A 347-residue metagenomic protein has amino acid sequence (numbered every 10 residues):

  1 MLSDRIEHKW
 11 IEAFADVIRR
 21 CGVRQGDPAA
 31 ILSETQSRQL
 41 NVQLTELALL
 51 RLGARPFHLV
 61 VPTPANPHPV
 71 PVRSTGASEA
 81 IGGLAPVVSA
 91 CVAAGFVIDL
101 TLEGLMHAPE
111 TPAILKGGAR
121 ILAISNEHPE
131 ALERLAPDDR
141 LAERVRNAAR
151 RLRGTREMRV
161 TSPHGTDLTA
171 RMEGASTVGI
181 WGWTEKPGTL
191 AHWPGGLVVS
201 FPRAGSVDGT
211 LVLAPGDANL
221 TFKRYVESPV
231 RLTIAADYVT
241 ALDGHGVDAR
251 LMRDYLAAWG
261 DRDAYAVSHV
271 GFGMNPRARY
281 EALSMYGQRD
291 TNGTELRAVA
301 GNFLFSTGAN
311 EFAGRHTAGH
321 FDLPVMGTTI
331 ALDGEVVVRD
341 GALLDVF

Functional and structural regions predicted by a protein language model:
M1-S228, A235, R250, D261 (+2 more regions): Active-site bordering "gate/hinge" segments that shape substrate access to catalytic or cofactor-binding pockets
F14, F57, F96, F201 (+8 more regions): Phenylalanine-focused residue identity feature
S33, L213-P215, I234-A236, D243-G246 (+2 more regions): Active-site proximal loops enriched in glycine and acidic residues that flank catalytic Cys/His/Asp and coordinate
M106, S176, Y238, P276 (+1 more regions): Short loop/turn segments at secondary-structure transitions that flank enzyme active sites
Y225, A241-G308: Dual-mode signal for accessory low-complexity, basic/Gly-rich regions
R289-F347: Internal helix-turn-beta structural module
